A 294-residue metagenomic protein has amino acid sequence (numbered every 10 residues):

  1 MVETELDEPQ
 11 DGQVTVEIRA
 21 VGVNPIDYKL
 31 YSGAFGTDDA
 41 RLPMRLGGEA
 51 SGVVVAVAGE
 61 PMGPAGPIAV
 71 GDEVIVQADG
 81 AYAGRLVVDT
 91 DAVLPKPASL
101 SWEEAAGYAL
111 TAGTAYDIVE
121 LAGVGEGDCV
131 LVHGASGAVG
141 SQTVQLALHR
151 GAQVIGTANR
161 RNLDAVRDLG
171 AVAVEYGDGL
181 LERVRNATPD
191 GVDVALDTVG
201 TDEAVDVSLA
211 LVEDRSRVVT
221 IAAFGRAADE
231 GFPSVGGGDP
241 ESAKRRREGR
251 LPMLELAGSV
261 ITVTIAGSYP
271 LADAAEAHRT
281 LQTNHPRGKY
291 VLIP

Functional and structural regions predicted by a protein language model:
E5-G22, F35-G80: Glycine-rich beta-strand-centered segment in the early N-terminal region that forms part of a ligand/cofactor-binding
G48, P61, E73-G134: NAD(P)H dinucleotide-binding glycine-rich loop of Rossmann-like/cofactor-binding domains, especially the beta1-alpha1
I68-A69, V124, V212: Short, well-ordered loop/turn sites that connect or cap secondary structure elements
I75, A195-L196, V219: N-terminal Rossmann-like NAD(P) cofactor-binding module of classical short-chain dehydrogenase/reductase
A112-G177: Mid-domain Rossmann-like dinucleotide-binding core that forms the NAD(H)/NADP(H) cofactor-binding site
R167, D202-I261, L271, P294: Glycine-rich phosphate-binding loop and adjacent beta-alpha segment of Rossmann(oid) nucleotide-cofactor-binding
G179-D190: Short amphipathic alpha-helix with an adjacent loop that forms part of the alpha/beta core around
V260-T264, E276-P294: C-terminal capping/lid region of NAD(P)-dependent oxidoreductase domains
